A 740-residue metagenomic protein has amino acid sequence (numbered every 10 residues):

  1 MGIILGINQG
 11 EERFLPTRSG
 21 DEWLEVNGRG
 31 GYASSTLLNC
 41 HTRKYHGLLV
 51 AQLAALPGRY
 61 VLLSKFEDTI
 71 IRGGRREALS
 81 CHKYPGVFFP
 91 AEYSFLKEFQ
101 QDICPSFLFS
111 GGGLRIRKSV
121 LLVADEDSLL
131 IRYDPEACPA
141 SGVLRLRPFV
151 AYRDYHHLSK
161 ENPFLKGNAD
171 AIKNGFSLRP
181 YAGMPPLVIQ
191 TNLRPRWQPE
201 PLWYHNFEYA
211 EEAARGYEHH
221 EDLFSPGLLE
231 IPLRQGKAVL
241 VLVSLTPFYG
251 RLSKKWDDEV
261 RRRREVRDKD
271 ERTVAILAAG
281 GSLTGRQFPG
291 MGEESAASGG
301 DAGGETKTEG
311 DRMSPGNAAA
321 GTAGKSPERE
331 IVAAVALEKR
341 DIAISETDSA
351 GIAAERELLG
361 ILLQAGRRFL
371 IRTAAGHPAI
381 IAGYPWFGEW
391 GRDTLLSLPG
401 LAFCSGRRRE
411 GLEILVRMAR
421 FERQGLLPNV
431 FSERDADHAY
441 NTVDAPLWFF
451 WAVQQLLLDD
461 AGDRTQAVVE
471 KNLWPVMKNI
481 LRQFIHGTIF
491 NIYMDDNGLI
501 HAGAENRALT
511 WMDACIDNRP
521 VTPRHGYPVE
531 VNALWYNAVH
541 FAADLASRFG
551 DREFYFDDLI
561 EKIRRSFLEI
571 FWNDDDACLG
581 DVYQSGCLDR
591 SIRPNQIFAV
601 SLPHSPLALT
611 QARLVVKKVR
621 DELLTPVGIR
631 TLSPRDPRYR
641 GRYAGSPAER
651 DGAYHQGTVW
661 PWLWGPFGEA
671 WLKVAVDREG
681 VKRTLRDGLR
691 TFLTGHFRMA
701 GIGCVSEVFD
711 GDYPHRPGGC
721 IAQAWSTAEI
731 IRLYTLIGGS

Functional and structural regions predicted by a protein language model:
M1-A350, P385, R392, F403 (+5 more regions): Terminal accessory carbohydrate-recognition/targeting modules of carbohydrate-active enzymes
L79-C104, G111-G113, H486, L509 (+5 more regions): Non-catalytic C-terminal accessory modules of carbohydrate-active enzymes
Q101-C104, L108-S110, I172-G175, P199 (+10 more regions): Glycan-recognition and catalytic cores of secretory/periplasmic carbohydrate-active enzymes
A137-C138, S159-E161, P180, L233 (+9 more regions): Aromatic-rich carbohydrate-recognition surfaces in CAZymes
R145, K255-R267, L358-L362, G406-A419 (+5 more regions): Extended, well-ordered alpha-helical scaffold segments
T273-G285, S345-G383, E413, R417: Conserved oxyanion/phosphate-binding beta-strand-loop segments in alpha/beta enzyme cores
I342-A350, P428-N429, I485, I492-D495 (+3 more regions): Catalytic cores of carbohydrate-active enzymes
R372, G376-E389, P428-W448, A452 (+4 more regions): Carbohydrate-binding/catalytic loop surfaces
